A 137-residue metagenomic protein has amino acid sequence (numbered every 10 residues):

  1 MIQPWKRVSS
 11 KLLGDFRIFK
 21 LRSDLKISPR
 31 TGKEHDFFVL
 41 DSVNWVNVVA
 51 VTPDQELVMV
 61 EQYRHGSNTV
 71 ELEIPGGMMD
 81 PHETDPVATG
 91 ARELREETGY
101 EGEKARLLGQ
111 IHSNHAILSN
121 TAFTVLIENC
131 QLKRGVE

Functional and structural regions predicted by a protein language model:
M1-K11: Extended interaction-bearing regions that mediate binding to partners or small molecules
I2, F37-V43, N47-R92, C130-R134: Conserved Nudix-box catalytic region and its N-terminal flanking loop in Nudix hydrolases and closely related
S10-L12, G109-N114: Short, solvent-exposed loop/turn elements at beta->coil junctions and helix N-caps that rim active or binding pockets
S10-N47, P53: Acidic, metal-coordinating catalytic segment for phosphate/diphosphate chemistry, firing primarily on the Nudix
S23-R30, N114-R134: Active-site-adjacent beta-strand/loop module that shapes the phosphate/pyrophosphate-binding cleft
K26, A50, M59, Y100 (+1 more regions): Conserved hydrophobic "DFG−1" position in protein kinase catalytic cores
E97: Short alpha-helical functional segments enriched in proximate histidine and acidic residues
E101-L108: A short coil-to-beta-strand element that immediately follows conserved catalytic motifs
